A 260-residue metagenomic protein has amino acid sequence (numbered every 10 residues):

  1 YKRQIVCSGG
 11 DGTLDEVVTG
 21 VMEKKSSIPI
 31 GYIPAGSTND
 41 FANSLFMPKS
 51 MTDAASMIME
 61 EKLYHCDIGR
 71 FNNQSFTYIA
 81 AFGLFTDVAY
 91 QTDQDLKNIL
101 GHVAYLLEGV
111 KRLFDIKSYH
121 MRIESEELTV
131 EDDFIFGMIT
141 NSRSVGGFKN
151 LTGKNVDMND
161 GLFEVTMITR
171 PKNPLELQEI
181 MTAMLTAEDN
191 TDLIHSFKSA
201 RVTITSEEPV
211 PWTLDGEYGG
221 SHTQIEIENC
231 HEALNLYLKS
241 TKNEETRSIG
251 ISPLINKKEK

Functional and structural regions predicted by a protein language model:
Y1-Q4: Conserved small/polar residues in nucleotide/adenosyl-binding loops
S8-G10, A35: Glycine-rich beta-strand-to-loop/alpha-helix junction loops that act as flexible
T13-S26: Short Gly/Thr/Asp-enriched flexible loops that form oxyanion-binding sites at enzyme active sites
E16-V18, A42-N43, F148-K149, L177: Short glycine-/acidic-enriched loop or helix-start segments at secondary-structure transitions that form or flank
E23-I139: Catalytic core of DAGKc-family lipid kinases
Q74-D87, E131-N141, V145-G146, E164-M167 (+3 more regions): Short hydrophobic-aromatic micro-motifs
L96-A104, G153-L175: Gly/Ser/Thr-rich active-site loops/lids in small-molecule metabolic enzymes that frequently grip phosphoryl groups
S125, E131, D157, M167-K260: ATP/nucleoside-binding phosphotransfer catalytic cores, i.e., glycine-rich phosphate-binding loops
